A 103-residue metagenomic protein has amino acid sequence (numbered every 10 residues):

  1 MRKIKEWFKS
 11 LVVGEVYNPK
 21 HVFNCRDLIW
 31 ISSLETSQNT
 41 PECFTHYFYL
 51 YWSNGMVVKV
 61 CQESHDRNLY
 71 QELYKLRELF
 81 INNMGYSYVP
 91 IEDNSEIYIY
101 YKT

Functional and structural regions predicted by a protein language model:
M1-K5, N68, Y98: Glycine-centered signal
M1-V22: Low-complexity, charge- and small-residue-enriched intrinsically disordered regions
V12, R26-I31: Amphipathic alpha-helical oligomerization segments
E15-C25, F80, P90: Short, solvent-exposed coil/turn linker segments
W30-I97: Acidic, low-complexity, intrinsically disordered interaction modules
Y101-T103: Short acidic DE-rich linear segments
